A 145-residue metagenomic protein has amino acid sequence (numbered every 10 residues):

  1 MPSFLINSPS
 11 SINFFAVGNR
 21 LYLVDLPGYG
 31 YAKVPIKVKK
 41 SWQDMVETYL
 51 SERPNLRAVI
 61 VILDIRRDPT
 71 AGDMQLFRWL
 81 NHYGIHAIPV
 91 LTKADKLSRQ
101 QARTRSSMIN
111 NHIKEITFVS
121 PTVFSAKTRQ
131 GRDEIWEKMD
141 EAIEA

Functional and structural regions predicted by a protein language model:
M1-K37, E141-A145: Conserved G1/Walker A P-loop phosphate-binding module
N7-P9, F14-V17, L50-L56, P69 (+2 more regions): Conserved catalytic network of the ASCE P-loop NTPase/AAA+ motor domain
P9, K39-Q43, R53, T70 (+1 more regions): Amphipathic alpha-helical transducer elements in NTP-driven molecular machines
D25, D64, D73, D95: Acidic active-site catalytic centers that drive phospho-/nucleotidyl reactions and related ester hydrolyses
Y29-K39, R66, D95-S98: Flexible beta-alpha connector loops of hexameric P-loop NTPases
V38-R66, R78-V90: Inter-motif core of Ras-like GTPase G domains
D68-Y83, R103-I109: Conserved catalytic-core segment of NTP-binding enzymes
K96-A145: Canonical P-loop GTPase G-domain recognition
